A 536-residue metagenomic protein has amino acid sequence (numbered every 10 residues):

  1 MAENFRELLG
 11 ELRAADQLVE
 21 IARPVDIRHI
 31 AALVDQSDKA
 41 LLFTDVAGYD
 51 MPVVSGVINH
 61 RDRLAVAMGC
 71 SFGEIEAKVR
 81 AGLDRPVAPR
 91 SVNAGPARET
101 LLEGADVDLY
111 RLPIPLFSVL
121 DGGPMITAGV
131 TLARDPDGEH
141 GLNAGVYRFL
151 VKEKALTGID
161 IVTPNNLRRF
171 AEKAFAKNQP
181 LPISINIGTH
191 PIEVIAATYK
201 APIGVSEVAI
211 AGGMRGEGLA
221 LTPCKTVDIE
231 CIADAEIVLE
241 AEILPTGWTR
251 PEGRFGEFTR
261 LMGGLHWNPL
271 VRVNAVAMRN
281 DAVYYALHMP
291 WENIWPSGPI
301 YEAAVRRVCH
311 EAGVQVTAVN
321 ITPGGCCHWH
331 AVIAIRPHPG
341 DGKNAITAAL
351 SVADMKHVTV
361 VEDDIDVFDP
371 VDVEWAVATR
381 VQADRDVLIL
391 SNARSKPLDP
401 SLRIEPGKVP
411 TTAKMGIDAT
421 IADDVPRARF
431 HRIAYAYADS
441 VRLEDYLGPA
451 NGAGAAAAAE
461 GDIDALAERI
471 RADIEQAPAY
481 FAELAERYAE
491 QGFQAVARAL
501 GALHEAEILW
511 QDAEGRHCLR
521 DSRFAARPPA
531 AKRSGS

Functional and structural regions predicted by a protein language model:
M1-R254, R260-L270, N274-G454: Extended, highly charged
A459-D464, Q511-G535: Short, cationic-aromatic polyanion-contact patches
G461-A477: Positively charged, polyanion-binding regions of nucleic-acid-associated proteins
Q476-Y488: Short acidic, hydrophobic short linear motifs in intrinsically disordered regions
Q491-A502: Short amphipathic alpha-helical interaction segments
E507: Glycine-centered, phosphate/nucleic-acid-interacting loop/turn motifs that mediate DNA/RNA or nucleotide
